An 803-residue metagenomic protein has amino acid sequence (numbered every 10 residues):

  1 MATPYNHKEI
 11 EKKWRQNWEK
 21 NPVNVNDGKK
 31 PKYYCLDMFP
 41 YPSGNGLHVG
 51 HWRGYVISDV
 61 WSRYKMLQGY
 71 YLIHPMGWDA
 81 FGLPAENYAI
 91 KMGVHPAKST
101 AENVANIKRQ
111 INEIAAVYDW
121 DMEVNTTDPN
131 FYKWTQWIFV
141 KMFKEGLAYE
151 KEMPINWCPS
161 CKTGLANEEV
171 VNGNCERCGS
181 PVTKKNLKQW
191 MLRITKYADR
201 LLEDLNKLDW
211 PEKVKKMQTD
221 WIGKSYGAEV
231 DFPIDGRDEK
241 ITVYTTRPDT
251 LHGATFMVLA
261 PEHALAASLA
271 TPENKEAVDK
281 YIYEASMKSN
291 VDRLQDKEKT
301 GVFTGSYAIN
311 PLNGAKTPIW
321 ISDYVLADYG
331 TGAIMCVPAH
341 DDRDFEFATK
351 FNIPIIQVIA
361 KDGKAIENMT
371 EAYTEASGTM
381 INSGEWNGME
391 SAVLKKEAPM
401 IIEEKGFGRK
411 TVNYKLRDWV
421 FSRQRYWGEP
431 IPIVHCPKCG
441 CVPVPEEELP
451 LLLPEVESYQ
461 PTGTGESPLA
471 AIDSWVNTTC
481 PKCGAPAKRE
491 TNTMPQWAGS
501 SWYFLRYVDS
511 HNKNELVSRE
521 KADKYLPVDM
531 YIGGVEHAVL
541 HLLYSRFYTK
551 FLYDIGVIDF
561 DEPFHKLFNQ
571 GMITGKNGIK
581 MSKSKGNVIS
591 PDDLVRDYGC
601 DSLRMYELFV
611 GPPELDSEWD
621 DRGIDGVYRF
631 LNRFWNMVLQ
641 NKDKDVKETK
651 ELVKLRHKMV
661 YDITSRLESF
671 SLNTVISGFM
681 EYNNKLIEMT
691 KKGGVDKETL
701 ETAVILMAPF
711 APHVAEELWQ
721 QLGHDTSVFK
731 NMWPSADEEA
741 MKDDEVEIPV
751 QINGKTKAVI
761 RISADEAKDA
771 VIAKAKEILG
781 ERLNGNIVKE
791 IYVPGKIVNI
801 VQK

Functional and structural regions predicted by a protein language model:
M1-M38, M66-P75, S99-N106, W210 (+2 more regions): Conserved oxyanion/phosphate-binding beta-strand-loop segments in alpha/beta enzyme cores
M1-N21, V25-K32, A260-H263, P272-K275 (+9 more regions): Basic, alpha-helical terminal appendages of large translation-related enzymes
P4, K12-K13, N17-N21, K91-I241 (+11 more regions): Residue patterns forming the tRNA-binding/recognition surfaces of aminoacyl-tRNA synthetases and related DALR
D27-V94, T100, E123-I138, C161 (+3 more regions): N-terminal catalytic cores of NTP/NDP-binding nucleotidyl/phosphoryl-transfer enzymes
S58, Y71, H263-D362, E367 (+1 more regions): Catalytic alpha/beta core of large soluble enzyme barrels
D79, K144-N156, K410-C439, Q496 (+3 more regions): Helix-rich, typically C-terminal accessory recognition domains appended to large enzymatic cores
T195, R200-K224, A260-V302, E447-T479 (+1 more regions): Amphipathic alpha-helical
S306-Y329, V358, V476-P613: Alpha-helical recognition segments enriched in aromatics with Gly/Pro capping that present substrate-recognition
